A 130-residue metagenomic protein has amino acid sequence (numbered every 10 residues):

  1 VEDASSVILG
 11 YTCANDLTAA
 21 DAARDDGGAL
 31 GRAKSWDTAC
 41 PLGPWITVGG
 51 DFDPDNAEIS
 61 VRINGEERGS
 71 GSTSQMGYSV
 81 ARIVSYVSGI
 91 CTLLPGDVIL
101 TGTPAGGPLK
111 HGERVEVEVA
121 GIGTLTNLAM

Functional and structural regions predicted by a protein language model:
E2, T12, A20-M130: Catalytic-pocket segment enriched in acidic/His residues
V7-C13: Extended Lys/Arg-rich, glycine-bearing segments that form polyanion-binding/interaction patches within enzyme domains
